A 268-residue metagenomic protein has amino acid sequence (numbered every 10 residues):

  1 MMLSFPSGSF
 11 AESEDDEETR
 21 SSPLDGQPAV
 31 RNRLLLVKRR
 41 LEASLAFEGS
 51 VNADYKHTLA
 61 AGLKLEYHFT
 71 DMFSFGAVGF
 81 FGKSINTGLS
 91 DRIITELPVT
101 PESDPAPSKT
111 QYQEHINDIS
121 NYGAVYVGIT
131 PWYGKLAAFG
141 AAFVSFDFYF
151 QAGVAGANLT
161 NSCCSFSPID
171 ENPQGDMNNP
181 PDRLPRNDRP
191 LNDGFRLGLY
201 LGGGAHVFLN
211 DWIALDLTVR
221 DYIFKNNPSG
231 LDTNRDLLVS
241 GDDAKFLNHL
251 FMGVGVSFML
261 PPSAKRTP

Functional and structural regions predicted by a protein language model:
F10-Y67, S257-S263: Short glycine/proline- and aromatic-enriched beta-strand/turn motifs that initiate or cap beta-hairpins
D15-T19, N86-T110, S162-R189, N227-D242: Solvent-exposed loop segments that connect transmembrane elements
V30-R31, E48-V51, T110-E114, A137 (+2 more regions): Extracellular loop and loop/strand-boundary signature of outer-membrane beta-barrel proteins
R39, H57-A61, I119-G123, F146 (+2 more regions): Residues that define the transmembrane beta-barrel architecture of outer-membrane proteins
L41, M72-F75, K135, L209-L215 (+1 more regions): Repeated loop/turn-to-beta-strand initiation elements of outer-membrane beta-barrel proteins
L45-F47, L63-Y67, A77, V125-P131 (+4 more regions): Residues on the lipid-exposed face of transmembrane beta-strands in outer-membrane beta-barrel proteins
F73-I169: Gram-negative (and chloroplast) outer-membrane scaffold detector with strong preference for beta-barrel transmembrane
V125-G128, F246-P268: Outer-membrane beta-barrel "beta-signal"
